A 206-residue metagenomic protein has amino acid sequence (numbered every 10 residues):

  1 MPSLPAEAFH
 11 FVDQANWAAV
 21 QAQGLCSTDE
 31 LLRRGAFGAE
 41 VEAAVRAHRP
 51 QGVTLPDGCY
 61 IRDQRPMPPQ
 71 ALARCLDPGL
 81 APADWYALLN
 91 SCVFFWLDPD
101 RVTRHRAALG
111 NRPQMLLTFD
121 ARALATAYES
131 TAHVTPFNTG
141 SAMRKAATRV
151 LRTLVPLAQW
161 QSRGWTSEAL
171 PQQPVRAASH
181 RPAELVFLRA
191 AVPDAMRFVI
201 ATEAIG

Functional and structural regions predicted by a protein language model:
M1-A36: Short, extreme N-terminal leader segments that mark the start of a protein/domain
M1-A6, A18, A39-L72, D77-V93 (+1 more regions): Conserved NAD+-utilizing ADP-ribose enzyme module
